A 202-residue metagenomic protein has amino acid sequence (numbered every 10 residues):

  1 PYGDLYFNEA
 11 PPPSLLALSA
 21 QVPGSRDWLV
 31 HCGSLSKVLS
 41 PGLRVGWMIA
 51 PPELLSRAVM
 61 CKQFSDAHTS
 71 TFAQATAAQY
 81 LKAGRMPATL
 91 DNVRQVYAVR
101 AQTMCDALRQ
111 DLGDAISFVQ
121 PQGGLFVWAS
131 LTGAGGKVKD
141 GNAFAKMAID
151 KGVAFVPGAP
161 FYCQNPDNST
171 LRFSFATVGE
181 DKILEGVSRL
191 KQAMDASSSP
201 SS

Functional and structural regions predicted by a protein language model:
P1-S202: PLP-dependent class I/II
